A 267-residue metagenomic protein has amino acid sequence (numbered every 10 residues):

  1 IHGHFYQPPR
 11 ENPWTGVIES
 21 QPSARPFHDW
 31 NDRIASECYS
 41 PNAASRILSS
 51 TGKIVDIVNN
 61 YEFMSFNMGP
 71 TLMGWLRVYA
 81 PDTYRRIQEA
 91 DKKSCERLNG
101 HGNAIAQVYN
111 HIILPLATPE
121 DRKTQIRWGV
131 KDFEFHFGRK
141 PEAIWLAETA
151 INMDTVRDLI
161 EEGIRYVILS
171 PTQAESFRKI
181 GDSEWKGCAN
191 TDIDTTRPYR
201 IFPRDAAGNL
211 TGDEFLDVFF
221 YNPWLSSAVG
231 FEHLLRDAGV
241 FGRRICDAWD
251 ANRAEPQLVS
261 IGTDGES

Functional and structural regions predicted by a protein language model:
I1-S267: Carbohydrate-active enzymes and regulators
